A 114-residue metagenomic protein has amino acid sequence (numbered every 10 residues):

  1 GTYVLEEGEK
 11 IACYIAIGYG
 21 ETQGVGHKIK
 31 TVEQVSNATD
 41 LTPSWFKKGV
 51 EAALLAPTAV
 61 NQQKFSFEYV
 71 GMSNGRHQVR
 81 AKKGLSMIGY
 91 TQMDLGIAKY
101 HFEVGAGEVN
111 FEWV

Functional and structural regions predicted by a protein language model:
G1-V114: Acidic, surface-exposed loops and disordered segments
